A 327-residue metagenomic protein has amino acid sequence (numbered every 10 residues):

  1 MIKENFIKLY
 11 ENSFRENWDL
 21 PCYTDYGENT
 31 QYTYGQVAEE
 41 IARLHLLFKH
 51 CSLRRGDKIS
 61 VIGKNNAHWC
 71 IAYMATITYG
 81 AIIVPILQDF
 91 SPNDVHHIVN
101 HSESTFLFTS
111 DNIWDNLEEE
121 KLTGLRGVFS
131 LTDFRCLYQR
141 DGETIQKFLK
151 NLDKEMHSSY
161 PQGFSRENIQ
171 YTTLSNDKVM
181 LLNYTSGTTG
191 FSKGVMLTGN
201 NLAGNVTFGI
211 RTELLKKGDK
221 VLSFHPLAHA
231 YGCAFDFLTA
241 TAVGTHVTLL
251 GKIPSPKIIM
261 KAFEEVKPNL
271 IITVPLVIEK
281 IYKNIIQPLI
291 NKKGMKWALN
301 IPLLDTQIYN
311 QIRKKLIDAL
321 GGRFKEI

Functional and structural regions predicted by a protein language model:
M1-C22, E39: A short N-terminal helical cap/helix-turn-helix that marks the beginning of AMP-binding/adenylate-forming
W18-D19, K150-Y184, F191, L214-K220: Conserved pre-ATP/AMP-binding loop-to-beta segment of ANL
C22-N66, C70, M74, S91-H96 (+1 more regions): Conserved AMP-binding/adenylate-forming core of the ANL superfamily
T33-G35, Y171-T172, M180-V206: Conserved AMP-binding A3 loop
C51, T78-H157: Structural core segment of the AMP-binding/adenylate-forming
K58, K64-V84, Q88-P92, N100-F106 (+3 more regions): A short helix-loop-beta submotif of the ANL/AMP-binding
H157-N176, P302-I327: Alpha-helix-centered segments that form part of catalytic cores
A203-K220, L227-K315, A319, R323: Conserved AMP-binding/adenylation subdomain of ANL enzymes
